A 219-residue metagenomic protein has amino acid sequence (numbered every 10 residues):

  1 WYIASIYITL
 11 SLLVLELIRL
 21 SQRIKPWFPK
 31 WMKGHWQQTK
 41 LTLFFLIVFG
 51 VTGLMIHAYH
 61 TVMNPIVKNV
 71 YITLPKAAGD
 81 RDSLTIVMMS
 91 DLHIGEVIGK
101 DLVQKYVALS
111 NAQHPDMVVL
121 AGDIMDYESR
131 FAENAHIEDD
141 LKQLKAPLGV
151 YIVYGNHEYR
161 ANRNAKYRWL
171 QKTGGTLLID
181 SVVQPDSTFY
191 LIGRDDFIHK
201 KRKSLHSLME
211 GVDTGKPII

Functional and structural regions predicted by a protein language model:
W1-E16, V103-M117: Solvent-exposed, charged interface segments at domain starts and junctions
Y2-M63: Non-catalytic terminal accessory segments
L15, R19-Q22, I56-A58, V70-T73 (+1 more regions): Extended recognition/assembly regions associated with phosphoester-bond processing machinery
T61-A77: Alpha-helical transmembrane signal-anchor/signal-peptide segments
T73-I219: Soluble catalytic domains of enzymes that build or remodel membrane lipids, polysaccharides, and related
